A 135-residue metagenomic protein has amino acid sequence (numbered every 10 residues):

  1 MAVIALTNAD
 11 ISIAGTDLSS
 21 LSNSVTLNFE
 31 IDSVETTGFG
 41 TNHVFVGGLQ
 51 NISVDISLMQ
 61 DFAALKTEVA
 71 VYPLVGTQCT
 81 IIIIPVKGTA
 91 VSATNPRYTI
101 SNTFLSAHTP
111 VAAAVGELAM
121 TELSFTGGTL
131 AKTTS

Functional and structural regions predicted by a protein language model:
M1-A63, R97-E122: Solvent-exposed edge beta-strands and adjacent loop segments that serve as assembly or binding interfaces
I31, E35, K66-E68, A90-A93 (+1 more regions): Flexible, membrane-facing loop/turn or short amphipathic-helix motifs that contact lipid bilayers or gate lipid-binding
L58-F62, I83-K87, T129: Generic secondary-structure microfeatures
K66-N102, S106: Short, acidic/charged, Gly/Pro-enriched secondary-structure junctions
E117-S135: C-terminal or internal capping secondary-structure element at the end of a domain, subdomain, or sheet
